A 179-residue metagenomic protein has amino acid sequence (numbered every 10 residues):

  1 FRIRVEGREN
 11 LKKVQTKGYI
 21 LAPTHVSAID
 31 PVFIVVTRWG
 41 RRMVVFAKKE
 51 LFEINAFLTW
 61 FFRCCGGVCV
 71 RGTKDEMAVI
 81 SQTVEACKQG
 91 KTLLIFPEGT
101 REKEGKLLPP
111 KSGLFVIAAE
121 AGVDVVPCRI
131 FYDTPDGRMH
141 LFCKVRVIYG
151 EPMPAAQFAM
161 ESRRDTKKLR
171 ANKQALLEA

Functional and structural regions predicted by a protein language model:
F1, N172-A179: Short, intrinsically disordered, charge-balanced linker/junction segments flanking boundaries in proteins
R2-A171: Soluble catalytic domains of membrane acyltransferases
